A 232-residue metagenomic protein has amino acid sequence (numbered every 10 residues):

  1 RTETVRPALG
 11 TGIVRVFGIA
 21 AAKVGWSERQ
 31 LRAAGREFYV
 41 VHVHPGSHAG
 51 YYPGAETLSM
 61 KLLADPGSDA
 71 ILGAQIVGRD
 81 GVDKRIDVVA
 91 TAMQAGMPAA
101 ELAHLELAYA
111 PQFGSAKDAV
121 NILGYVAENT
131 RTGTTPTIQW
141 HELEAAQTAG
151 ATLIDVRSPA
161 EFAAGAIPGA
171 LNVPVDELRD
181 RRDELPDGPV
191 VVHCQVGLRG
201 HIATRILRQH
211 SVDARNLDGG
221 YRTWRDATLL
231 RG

Functional and structural regions predicted by a protein language model:
R1, A34, V89-G96, L105 (+3 more regions): Change "in soluble alpha/beta enzymes" to "in soluble alpha/beta proteins
R1-R79, P111-S115, A119-A145: Mid-to-C-terminal Rossmann-like scaffold of FAD/NAD(P)H-dependent oxidoreductases
A8-G10, V16, K23, I71 (+4 more regions): Short glycine/serine/threonine-biased micro-segments
T11, E28-R32, V89, P159 (+1 more regions): Short glycine-/small-residue-rich flexible loop motifs, especially phosphate/cofactor-binding loops
V24-G25, R85, G200: Generic non-transmembrane alpha-helix signal with a bias for helix starts/N-cap capping motifs
V41-H42, L153-V156: Short, conserved beta-strand edge motifs with alternating hydrophobic and charged residues
R79-A99: A short, polar/charged loop-to-alpha-helix boundary motif
A100-P111, S115-T152, P159-V191, Q195-G232: Rhodanese-like catalytic fold shared by cysteine-dependent sulfurtransferases and DSP/PTP-type phosphatases
